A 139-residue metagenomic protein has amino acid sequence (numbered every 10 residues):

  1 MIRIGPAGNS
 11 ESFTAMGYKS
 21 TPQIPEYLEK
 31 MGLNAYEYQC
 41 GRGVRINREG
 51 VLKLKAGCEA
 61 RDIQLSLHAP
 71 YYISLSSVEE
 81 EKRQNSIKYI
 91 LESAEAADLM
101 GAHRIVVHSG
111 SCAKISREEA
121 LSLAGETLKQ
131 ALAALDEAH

Functional and structural regions predicted by a protein language model:
M1-E92: N-terminal pre-domain/capping segments
E59, S76-H139: Active-site acidic/histidine proton-transfer and metal-coordination neighborhood in alpha/beta enzyme cores
